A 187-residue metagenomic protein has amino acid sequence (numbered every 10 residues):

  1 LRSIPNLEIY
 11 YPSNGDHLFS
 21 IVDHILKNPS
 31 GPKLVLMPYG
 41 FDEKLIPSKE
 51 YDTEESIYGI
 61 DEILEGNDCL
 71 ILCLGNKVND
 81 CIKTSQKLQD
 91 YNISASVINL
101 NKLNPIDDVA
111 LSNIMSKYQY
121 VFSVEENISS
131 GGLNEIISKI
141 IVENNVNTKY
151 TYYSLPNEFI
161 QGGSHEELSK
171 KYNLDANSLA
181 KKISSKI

Functional and structural regions predicted by a protein language model:
L1-N28, K182: Conserved thiamine diphosphate
K27-I187: Thiamine diphosphate
